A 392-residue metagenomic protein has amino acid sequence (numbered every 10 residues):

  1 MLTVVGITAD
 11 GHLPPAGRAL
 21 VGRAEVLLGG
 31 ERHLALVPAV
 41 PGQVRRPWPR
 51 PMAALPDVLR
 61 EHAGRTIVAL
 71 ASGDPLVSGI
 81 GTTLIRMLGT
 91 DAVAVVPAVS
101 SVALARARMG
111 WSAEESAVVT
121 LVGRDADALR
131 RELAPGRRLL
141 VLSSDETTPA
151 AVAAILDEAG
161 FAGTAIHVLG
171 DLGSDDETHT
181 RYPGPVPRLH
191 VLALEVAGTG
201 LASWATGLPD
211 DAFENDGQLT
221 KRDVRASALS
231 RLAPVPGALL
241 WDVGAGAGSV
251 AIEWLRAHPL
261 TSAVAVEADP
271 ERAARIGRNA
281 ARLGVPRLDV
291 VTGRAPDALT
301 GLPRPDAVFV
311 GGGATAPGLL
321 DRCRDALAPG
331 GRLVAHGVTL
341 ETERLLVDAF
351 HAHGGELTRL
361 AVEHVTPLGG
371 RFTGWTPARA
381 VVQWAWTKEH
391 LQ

Functional and structural regions predicted by a protein language model:
M1-V4, P14-A16, G64-I67, P135-Q218 (+1 more regions): A contiguous loop/helix-start segment that scaffolds small-molecule binding in enzyme catalytic cores
M1-V99, A103, A126, L260-A263 (+2 more regions): Class I S-adenosyl-L-methionine
T8, S72-G136, P296, D306 (+4 more regions): Class I SAM-dependent methyltransferase SAM-binding "motif I" and its flanking Rossmann-like core
G237-G246: Conserved class I S-adenosyl-L-methionine
A238, T261, G331: Glycine-centered, small-residue-biased loops immediately flanking beta-strands in adenine/cofactor-binding cores
A247-P259: Conserved SAM-binding loop of SAM-dependent methyltransferases across substrates and taxa, primarily the Class I
A268-A273, D289-P367: S-adenosylmethionine
I276-G277: Conserved SAM-binding loop
